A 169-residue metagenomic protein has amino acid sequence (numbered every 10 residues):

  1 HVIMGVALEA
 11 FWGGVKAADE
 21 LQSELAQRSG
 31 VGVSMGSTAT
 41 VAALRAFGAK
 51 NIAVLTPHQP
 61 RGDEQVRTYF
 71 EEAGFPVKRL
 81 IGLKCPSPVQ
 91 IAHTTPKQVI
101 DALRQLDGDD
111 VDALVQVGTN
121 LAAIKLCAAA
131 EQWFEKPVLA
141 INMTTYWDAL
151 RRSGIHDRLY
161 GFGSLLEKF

Functional and structural regions predicted by a protein language model:
H1-F169: Non-catalytic structural scaffold of enzyme domains
